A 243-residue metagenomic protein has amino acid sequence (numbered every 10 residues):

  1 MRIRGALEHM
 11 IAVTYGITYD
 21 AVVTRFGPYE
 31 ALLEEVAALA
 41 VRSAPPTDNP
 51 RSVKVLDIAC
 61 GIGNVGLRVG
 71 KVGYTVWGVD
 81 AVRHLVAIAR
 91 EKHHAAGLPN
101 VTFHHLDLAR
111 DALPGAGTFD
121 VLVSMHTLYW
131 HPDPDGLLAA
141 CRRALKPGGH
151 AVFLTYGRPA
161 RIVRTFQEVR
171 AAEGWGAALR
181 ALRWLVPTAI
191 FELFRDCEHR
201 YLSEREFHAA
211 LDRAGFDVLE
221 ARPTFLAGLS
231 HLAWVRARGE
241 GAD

Functional and structural regions predicted by a protein language model:
M1-P50, R68, R110, P187-F191 (+1 more regions): Conserved class I S-adenosyl-L-methionine
L56-I58, I62-R110: Class I SAM-dependent methyltransferase SAM/SAH-binding core
R110-A116: Short conserved loop adjoining the S-adenosyl-L-methionine
V123: A conserved beta-strand element that flanks and buttresses the S-adenosyl-L-methionine
D135-P147: A short glycine-rich, Lys/Arg-flanked "PGG" loop and its adjoining helix->strand segment in the class I
V152-R180: Conserved class I S-adenosyl-L-methionine
E198-A214: Short alpha-helix
A214-F216, E220-D243: Core SAM-dependent methyltransferase catalytic element
